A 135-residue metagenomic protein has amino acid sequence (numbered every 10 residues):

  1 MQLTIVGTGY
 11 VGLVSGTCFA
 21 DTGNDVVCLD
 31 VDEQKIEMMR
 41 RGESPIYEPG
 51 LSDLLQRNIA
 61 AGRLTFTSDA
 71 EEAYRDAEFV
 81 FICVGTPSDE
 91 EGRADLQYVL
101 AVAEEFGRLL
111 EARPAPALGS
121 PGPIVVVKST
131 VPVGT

Functional and structural regions predicted by a protein language model:
M1-T135: Structural/interface elements that position substrates and couple domains in central-metabolism enzymes
